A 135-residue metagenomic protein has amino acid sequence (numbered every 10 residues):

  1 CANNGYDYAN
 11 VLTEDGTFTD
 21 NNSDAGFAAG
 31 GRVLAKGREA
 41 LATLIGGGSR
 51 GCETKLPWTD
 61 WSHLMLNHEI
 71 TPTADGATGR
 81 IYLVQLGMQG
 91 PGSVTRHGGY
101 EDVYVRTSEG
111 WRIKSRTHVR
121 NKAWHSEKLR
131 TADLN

Functional and structural regions predicted by a protein language model:
C1-N3: Short, aromatic-enriched amphipathic alpha-helices that serve as compact interaction elements
G5-Y82: A solvent-exposed, acidic/Ser-Thr-rich amphipathic alpha-helical stretch
G51-N135: A beta-strand edge to alpha-helix "cap/lid" segment located at domain peripheries
